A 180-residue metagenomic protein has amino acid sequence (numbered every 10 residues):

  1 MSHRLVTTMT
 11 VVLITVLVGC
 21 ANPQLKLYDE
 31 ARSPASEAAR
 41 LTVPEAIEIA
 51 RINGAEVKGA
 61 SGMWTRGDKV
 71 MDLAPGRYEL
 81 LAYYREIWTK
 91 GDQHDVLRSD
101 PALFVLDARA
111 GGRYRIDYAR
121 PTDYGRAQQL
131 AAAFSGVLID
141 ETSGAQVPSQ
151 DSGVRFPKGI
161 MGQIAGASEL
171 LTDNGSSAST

Functional and structural regions predicted by a protein language model:
M1-N22: Sec-dependent bacterial lipoprotein signal peptides
C20-P75, L81-T180: Short loop/turn and low-complexity linker motifs enriched in small/turn-promoting residues
